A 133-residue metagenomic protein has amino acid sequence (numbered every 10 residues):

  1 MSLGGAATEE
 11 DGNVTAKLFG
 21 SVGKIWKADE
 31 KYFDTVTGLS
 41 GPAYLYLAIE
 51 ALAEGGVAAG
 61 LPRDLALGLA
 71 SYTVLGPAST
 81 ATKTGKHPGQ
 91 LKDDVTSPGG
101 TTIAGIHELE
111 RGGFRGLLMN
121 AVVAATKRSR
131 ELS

Functional and structural regions predicted by a protein language model:
M1-T35, Y44-T84, R128-L132: Internal alpha-helical scaffold of NAD(P)-dependent oxidoreductase catalytic cores
D34, G38, G116: Glycine-rich phosphate/pyrophosphate-binding loop and the adjoining helix
S71, L75-S133: NAD(P)-dependent Rossmann-like dehydrogenase/reductase catalytic/cofactor-binding core
